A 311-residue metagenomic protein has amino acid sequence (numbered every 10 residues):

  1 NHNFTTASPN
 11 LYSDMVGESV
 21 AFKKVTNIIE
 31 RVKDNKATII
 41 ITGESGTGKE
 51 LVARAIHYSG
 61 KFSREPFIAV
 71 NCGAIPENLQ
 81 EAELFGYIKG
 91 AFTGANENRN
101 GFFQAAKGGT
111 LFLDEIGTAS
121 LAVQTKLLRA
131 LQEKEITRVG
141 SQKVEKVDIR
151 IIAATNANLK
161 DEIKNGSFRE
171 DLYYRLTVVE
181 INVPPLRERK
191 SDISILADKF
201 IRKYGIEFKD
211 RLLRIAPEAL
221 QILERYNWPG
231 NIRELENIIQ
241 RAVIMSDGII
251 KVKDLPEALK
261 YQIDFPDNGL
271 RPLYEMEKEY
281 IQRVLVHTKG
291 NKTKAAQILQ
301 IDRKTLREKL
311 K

Functional and structural regions predicted by a protein language model:
N1-N10, I298, E308-L310: N-terminal accessory segments that target, anchor, or regulate ATP-driven/P-loop NTPase machines and associated
S8, Y12, E18-A21, D34 (+5 more regions): Nucleotide-binding/hydrolysis machinery
D14, N27-T93, N100, Q104-S120 (+2 more regions): Conserved post-Walker A coupling segment in P-loop NTPases
V25, T47, V70, L84 (+13 more regions): Conserved RecA-like P-loop NTPase ATPase core
G90-E97, E133-R138: Short gly/ser/thr-rich secondary-structure transition/capping motifs
N98-G108, F112, S120-K126, T137-N156 (+1 more regions): AAA+/SF3 P-loop NTPase mechanochemical coupling elements
T125, R129, T137, D302 (+1 more regions): Base-recognition residues in the alpha-helical recognition helix of bacterial helix-turn-helix
N237, P266-K311: Bacterial C-terminal helix-turn-helix
